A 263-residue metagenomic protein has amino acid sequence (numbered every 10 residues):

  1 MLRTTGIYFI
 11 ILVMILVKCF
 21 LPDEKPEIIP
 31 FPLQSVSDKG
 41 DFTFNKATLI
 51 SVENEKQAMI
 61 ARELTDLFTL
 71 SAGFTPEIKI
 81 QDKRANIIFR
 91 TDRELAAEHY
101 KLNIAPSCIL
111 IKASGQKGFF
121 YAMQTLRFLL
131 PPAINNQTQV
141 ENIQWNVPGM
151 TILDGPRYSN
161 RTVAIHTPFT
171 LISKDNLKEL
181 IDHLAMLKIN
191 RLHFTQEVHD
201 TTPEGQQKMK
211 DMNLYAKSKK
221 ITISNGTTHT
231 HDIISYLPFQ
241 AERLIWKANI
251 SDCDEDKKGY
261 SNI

Functional and structural regions predicted by a protein language model:
L2, G6-P156, N249, D254 (+1 more regions): Acidic, contiguous N-terminal accessory segments
L95-I263: Feature activates predominantly on carbohydrate-active enzymes
